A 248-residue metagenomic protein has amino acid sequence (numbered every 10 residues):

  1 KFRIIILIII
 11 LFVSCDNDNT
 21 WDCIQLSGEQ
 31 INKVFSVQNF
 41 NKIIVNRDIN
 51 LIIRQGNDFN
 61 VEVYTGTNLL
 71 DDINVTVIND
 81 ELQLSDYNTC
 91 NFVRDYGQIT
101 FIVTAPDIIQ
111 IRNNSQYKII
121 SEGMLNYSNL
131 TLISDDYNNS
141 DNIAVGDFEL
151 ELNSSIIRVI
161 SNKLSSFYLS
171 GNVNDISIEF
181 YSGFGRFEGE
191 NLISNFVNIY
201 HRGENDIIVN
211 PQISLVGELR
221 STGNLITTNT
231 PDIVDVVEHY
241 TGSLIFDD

Functional and structural regions predicted by a protein language model:
K1-C15: Sec-dependent bacterial lipoprotein signal peptides
I9-F12, V37, A105, S170: Alpha-helix termination/capping residues and helix-transition junctions
C15-N68, Y87-I102, N138-E149, I245-D248: Short acidic/polar N-terminal linker immediately downstream of export determinants
N41-I53, F101, I108-D248: Extended, compositionally simple hydrophobic/Ser/Thr-rich segments that build repetitive fibrous architectures
V61, I73, L82, F101 (+1 more regions): A broad, low-specificity signal marking well-ordered, structured residues that form hydrophobic/aromatic
T65-N68, D72-V77: Solvent-exposed adhesion/ligand-recognition segments of exported proteins
D80-Y87: Short carbohydrate-recognition loop motifs
